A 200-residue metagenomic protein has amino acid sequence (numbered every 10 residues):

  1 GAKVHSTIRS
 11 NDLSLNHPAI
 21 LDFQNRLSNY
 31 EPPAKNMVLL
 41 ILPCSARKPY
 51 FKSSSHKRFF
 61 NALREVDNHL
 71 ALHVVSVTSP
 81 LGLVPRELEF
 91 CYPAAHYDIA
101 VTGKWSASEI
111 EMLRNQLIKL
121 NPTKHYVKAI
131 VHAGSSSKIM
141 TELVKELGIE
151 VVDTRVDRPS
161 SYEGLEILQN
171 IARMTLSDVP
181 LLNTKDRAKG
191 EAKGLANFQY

Functional and structural regions predicted by a protein language model:
G1-N16: Helix-enriched interaction subdomains in cytosolic or periplasmic regions, typified by TIR/SEFIR signaling/NADase cores
L13-I20, S53, S161-G164: Polar helix-capping/helix-linker motif
A19-F23, Y30, A34-L120, S177-Y200: Conserved mixed alpha/beta catalytic, RNA-binding, or beta-rich assembly cores of soluble enzyme, regulatory
I110-G190, G194: Glycine/proline-rich loop-helix segments at beta-alpha junctions forming the active-site rim of enzyme cores
